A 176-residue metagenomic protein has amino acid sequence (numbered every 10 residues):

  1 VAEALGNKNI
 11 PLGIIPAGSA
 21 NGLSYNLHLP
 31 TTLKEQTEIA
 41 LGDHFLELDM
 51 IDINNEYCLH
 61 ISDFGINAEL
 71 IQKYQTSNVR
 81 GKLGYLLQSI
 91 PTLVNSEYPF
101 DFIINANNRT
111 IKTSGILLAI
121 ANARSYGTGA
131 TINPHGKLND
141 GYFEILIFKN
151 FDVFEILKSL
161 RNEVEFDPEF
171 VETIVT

Functional and structural regions predicted by a protein language model:
V1: Conserved phosphate/oxyanion-binding catalytic-loop motifs
G6-L117: Catalytic core of DAGKc-family lipid kinases
G6-N7, Q75-T76, P134-K137, R161-E165: Short, solvent-exposed amphipathic alpha-helical segments in soluble enzyme and RNA/protein-processing domains
I15-A17, A121-A123, F148: Generic beta-structure capping elements
D63, A119-I132: Glycine-rich phosphate/pyrophosphate-binding beta-alpha loops
N67-L70, K112-S114, Y126-G129, V153-I156: Short acidic/glycine-rich loop or secondary-structure boundary segments that cap or lie
V79-G84, Y126, P134-V153: Gly/Ser/Thr-rich active-site loops/lids in small-molecule metabolic enzymes that frequently grip phosphoryl groups
A106-K112, K137-D140, I147-T176: ATP/nucleoside-binding phosphotransfer catalytic cores, i.e., glycine-rich phosphate-binding loops
